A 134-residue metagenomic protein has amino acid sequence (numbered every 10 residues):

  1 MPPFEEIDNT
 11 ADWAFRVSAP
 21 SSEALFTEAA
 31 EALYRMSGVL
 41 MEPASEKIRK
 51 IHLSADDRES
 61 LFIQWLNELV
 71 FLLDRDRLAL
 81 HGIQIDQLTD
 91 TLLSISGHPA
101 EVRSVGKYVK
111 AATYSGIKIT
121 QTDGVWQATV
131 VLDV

Functional and structural regions predicted by a protein language model:
M1-V134: Intrinsically disordered, low-complexity regions
